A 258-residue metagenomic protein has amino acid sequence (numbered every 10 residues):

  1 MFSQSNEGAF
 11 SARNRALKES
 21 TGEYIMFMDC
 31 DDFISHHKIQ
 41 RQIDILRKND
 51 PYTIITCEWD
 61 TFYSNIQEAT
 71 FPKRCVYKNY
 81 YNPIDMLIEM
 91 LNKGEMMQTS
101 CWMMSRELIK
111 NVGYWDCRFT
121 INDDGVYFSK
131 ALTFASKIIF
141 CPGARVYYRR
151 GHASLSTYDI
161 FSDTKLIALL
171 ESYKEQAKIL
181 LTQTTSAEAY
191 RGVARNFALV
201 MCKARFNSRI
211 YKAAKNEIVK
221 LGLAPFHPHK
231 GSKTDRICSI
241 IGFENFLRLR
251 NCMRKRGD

Functional and structural regions predicted by a protein language model:
M1-K174: Nucleotide-sugar donor-binding/catalytic module of glycosyltransferases that assemble extracellular/cell-envelope
A168-Y190, A224, N251-D258: C-terminal, non-catalytic tails of nucleotide-sugar-dependent glycosyltransferases
L170, R191-A194, S208-K215: Conserved positions within tetratricopeptide repeat
L180-T184, A204-R209: Secondary-structure edge/capping motif, primarily at the C-terminal ends of alpha-helices and the immediately following
Q183-G192, H229-I237: Structural motif
R191-K203: Amphipathic alpha-helical repeat scaffolds of TPR domains
S208-D258: Membrane-interface aromatic/basic loop that binds lipid-linked glycans or pyrophosphate carriers, typified by
